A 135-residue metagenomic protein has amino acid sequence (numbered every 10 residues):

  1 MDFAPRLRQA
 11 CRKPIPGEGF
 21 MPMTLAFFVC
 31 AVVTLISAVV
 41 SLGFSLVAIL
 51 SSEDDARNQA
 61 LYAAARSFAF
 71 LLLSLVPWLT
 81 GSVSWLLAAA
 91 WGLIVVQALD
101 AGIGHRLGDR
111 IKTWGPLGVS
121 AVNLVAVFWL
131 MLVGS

Functional and structural regions predicted by a protein language model:
M21-V39: Hydrophobic transmembrane alpha-helical segments in integral membrane proteins
T34-L46, R57-L79, W91-L99: Core segments of alpha-helical transmembrane spans in multipass integral membrane proteins
R57-A60, K112-S120: Cytoplasmic-side transmembrane-helix entry/capping segments in multi-pass membrane proteins
T80-V83, L87-A89, L99-G115, S135: Membrane-helix boundary connector in multi-pass membrane proteins
A90-A101, P116-V127: Hydrophobic alpha-helical segments of small multi-pass membrane proteins
A126-S135: Juxtamembrane boundary at the C-terminal end of a transmembrane helix
